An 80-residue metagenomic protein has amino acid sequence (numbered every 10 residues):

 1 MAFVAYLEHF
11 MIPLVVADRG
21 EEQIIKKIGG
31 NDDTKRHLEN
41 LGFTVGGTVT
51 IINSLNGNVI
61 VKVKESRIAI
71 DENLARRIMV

Functional and structural regions predicted by a protein language model:
A2-V80: Compact, glycine-rich, soluble single-domain proteins
